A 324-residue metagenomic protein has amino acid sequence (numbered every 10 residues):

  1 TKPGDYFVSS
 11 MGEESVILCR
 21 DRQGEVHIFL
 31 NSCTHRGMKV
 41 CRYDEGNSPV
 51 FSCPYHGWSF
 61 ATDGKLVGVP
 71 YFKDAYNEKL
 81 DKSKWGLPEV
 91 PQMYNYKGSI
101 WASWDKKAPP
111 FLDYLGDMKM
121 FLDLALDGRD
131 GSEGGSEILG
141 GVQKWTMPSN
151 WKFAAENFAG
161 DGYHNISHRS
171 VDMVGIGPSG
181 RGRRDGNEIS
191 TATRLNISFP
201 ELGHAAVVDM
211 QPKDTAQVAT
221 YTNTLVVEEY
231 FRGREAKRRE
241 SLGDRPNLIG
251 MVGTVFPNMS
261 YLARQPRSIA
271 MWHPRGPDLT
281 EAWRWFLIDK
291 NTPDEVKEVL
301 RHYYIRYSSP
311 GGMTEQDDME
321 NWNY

Functional and structural regions predicted by a protein language model:
T1-K2, L126: Short helix-coil boundary/hinge micro-motifs
K2-K106, P110-K119: Rieske [2Fe-2S] iron-sulfur-binding domain
P91-Y324: C-terminal catalytic domain of Rieske-type non-heme iron oxygenases
